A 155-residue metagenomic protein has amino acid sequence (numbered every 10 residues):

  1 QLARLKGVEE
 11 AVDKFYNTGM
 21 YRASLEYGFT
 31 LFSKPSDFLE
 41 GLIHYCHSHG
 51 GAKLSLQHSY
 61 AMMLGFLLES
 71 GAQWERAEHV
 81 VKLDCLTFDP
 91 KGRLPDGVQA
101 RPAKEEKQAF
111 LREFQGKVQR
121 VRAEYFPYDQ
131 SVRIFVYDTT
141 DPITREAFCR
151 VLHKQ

Functional and structural regions predicted by a protein language model:
Q1: Acidic/histidine-rich catalytic neighborhood
L5: Conserved, mostly hydrophobic/aromatic
A11-Q155: Radical SAM enzyme core and accessory elements
